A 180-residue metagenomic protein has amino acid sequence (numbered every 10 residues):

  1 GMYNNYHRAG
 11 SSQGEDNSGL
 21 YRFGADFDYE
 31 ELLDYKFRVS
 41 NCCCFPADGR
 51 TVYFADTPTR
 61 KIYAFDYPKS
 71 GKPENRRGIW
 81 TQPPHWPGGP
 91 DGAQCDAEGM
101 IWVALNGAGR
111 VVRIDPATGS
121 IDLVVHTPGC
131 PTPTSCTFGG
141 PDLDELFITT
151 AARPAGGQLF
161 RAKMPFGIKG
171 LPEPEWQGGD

Functional and structural regions predicted by a protein language model:
G1-S12, V52-T59, I101-N106, E145-R153: Conserved beta-strand positions in repeat-built beta-propeller and related beta-rich domains
M2-Y3, G14-L20, Y29-T51, W80-M100 (+3 more regions): Beta-rich, blade/repeat-based domains predominating in secreted/periplasmic proteins but also intracellular
S11, S18-Y21, K61-Y63, R110-V112 (+1 more regions): A short loop-to-beta-strand structural motif that recurs across blades of beta-propeller domains
E31-D34, P73-Q82, L123-H126, G170-D180: Beta-propeller fold detector
C44-R77: Glycine- and Gly-Pro-enriched alpha-helical subdomains that act as flexible, kink-prone "lid/hinge" or packing modules
R60-K61, F65, E74-R77, T81-S120: Loop/turn-rich, solvent-exposed surfaces of beta-rich toroidal or solenoidal domains
F65-K72, P116-T118, K163-G170: Short loop/turn segments immediately following beta-strands, especially the blade-tip and inter-blade linker loops
S135-D180: Blade-level signature of beta-propeller repeat domains, shared across WD40, Kelch, NHL, RCC1 and BNR/Asp-box propellers
